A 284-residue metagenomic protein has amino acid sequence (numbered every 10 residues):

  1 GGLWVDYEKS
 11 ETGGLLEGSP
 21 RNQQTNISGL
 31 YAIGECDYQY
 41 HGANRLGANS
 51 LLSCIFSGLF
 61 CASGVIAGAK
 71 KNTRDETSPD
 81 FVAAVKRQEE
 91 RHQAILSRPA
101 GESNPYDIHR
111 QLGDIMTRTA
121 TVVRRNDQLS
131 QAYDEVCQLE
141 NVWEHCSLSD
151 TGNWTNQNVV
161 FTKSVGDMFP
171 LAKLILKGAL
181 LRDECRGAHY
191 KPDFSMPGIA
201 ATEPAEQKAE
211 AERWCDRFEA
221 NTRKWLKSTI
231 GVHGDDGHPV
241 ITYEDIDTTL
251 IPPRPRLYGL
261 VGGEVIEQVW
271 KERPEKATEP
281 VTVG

Functional and structural regions predicted by a protein language model:
L3-A32, C36-G284: Glycine- and aromatic-enriched mobile tails/lids
